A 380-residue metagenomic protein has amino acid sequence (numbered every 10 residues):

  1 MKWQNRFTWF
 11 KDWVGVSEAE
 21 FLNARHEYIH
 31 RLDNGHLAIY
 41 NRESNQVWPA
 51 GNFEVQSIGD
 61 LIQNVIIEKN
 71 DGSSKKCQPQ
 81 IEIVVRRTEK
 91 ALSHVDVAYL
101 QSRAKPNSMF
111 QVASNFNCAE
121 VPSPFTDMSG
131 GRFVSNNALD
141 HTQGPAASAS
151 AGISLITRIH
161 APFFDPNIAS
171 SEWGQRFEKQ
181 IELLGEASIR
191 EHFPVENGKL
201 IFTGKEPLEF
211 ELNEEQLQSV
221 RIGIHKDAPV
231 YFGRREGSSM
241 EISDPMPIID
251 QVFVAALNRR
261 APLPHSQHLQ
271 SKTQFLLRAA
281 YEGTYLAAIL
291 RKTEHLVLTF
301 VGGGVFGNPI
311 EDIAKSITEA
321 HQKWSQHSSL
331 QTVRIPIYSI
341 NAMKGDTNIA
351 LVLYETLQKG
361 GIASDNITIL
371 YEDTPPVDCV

Functional and structural regions predicted by a protein language model:
M1-L296, F300-V380: Macrodomain-like recognition of ADP-ribose-binding/processing modules
